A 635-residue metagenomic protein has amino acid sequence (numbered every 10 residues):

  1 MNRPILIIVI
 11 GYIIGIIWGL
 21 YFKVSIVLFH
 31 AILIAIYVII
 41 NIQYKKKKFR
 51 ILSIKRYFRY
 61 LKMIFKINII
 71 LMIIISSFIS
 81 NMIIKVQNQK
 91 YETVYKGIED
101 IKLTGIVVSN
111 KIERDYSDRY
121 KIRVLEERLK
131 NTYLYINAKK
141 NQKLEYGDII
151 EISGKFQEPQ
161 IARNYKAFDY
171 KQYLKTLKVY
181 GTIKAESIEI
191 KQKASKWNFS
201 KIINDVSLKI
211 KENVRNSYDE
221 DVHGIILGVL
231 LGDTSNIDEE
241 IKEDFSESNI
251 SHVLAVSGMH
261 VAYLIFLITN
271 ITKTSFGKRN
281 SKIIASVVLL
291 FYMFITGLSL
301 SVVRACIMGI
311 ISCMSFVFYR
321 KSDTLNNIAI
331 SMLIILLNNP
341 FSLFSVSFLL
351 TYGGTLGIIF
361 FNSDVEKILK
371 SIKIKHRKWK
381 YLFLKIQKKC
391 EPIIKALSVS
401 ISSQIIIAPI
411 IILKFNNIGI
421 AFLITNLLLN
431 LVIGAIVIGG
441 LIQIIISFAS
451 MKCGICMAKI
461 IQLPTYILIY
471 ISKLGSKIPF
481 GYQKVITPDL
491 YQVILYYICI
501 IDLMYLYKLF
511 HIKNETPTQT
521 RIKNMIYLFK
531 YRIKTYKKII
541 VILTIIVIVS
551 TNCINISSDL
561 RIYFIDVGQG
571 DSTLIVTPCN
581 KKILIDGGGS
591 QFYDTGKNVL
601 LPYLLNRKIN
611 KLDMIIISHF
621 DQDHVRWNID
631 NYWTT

Functional and structural regions predicted by a protein language model:
M1-Y91: N-terminal leader/targeting segments
V9-I13, L298-M525, Y536, V541: Internal transmembrane alpha-helical bundles of multi-pass membrane proteins
I10, T176-M308, C313-M314, I405 (+3 more regions): Aromatic-rich juxtamembrane segments at the membrane interface
K55-Y60, S76-H252, K597-L605, K611: Membrane-interface helix/helix-cap signal primarily in integral membrane proteins
I74-E99, Y536-G570: Hydrophobic alpha-helical transmembrane segments in integral membrane proteins
I438-L441, S557-K611: Conserved beta-strand hairpin/beta-sheet module of binuclear metal-dependent hydrolase folds, prominently
L612-D623: Metallo-beta-lactamase
Q622-T635: Active-site HxH/HxHxD metal-binding segment of metal-dependent hydrolases
